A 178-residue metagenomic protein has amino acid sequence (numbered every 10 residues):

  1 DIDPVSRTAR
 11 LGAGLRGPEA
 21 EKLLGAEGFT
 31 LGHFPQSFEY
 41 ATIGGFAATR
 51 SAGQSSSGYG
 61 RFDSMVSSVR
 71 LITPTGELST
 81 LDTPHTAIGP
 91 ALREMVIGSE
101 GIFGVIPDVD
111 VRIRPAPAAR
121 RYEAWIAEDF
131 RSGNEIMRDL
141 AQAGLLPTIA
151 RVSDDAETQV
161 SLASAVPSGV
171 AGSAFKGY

Functional and structural regions predicted by a protein language model:
D1-R151: FAD-binding subdomain of flavoenzyme oxidoreductases
T148-Y178: Terminal amphipathic helices with adjacent charged low-complexity linkers/tails
